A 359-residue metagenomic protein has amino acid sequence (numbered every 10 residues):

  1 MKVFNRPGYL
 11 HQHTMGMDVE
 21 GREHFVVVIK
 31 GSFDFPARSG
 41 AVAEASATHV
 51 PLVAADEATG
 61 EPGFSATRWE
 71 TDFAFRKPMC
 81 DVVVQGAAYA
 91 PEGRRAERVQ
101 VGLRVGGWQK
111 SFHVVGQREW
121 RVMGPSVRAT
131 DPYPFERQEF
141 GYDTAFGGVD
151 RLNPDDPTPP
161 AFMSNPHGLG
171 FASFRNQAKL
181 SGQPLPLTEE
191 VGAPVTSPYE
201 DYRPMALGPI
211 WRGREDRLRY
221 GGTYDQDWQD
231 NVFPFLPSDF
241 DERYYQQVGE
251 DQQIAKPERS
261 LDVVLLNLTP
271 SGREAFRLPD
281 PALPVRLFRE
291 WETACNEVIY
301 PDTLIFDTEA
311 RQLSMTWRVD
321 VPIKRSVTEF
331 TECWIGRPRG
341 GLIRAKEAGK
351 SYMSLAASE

Functional and structural regions predicted by a protein language model:
K2-E359: Extended intrinsically disordered or low-complexity segments
